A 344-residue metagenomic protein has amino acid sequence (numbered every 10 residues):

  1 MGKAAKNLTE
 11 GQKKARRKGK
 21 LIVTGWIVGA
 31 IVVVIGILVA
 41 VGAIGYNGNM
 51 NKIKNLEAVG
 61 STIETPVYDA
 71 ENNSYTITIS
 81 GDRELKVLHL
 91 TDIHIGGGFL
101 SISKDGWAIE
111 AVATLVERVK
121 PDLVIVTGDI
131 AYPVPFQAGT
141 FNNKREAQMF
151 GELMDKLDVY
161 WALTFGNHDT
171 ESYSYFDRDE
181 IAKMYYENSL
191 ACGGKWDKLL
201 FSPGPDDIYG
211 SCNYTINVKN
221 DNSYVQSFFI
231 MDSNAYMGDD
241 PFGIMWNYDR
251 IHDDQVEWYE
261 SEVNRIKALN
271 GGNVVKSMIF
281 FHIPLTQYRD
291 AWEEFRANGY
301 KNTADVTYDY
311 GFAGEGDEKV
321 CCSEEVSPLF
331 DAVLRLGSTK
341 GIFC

Functional and structural regions predicted by a protein language model:
M1-I22: N-terminal Lys/Arg-rich, disordered targeting/topogenic segments
G25-V41: Hydrophobic membrane-insertion alpha-helices, especially the h-region of bacterial N-terminal signal peptides
A43-K144, M149: N-terminal active-site segment of His-dependent metallophosphoesterases
N51-I77, R145-G272: Extended active-site neighborhood of metal-dependent phosphoesterases/phosphodiesterases
E84-G97, V225-A235, F280: Active-site-proximal beta-strand elements of phosphoester/diester hydrolases
D92, V112, V124, D129 (+5 more regions): Divalent metal-coordination and catalytic microenvironments
G96-F99, Y132-P135, L163-Y175, Y236-D239 (+2 more regions): Active-site environment of divalent metal-dependent phosphoester hydrolases
V119-D122, S227-I230, F242-C344: His/acidic metal-ligating clusters that form di-metal
